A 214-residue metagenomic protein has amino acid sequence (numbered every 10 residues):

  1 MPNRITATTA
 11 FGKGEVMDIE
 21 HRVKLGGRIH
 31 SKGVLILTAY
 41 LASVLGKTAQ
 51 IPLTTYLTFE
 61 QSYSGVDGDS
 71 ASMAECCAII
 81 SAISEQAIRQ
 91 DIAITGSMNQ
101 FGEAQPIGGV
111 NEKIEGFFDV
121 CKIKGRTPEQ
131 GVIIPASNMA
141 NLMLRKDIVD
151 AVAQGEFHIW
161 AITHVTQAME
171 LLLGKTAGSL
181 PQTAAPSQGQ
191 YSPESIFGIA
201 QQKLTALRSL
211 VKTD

Functional and structural regions predicted by a protein language model:
M1-L25, I29-D214: Peripheral, non-AAA+ core regions of ATP-driven protein-machinery
